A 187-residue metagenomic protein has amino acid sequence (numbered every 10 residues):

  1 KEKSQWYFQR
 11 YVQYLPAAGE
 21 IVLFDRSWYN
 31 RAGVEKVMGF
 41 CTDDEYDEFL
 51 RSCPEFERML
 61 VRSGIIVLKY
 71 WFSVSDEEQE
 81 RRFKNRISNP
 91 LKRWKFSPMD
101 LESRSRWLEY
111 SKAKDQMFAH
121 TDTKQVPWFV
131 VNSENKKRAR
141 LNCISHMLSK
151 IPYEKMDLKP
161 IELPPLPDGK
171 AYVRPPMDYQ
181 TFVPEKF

Functional and structural regions predicted by a protein language model:
K1-L50: Conserved nucleotide-sensing/catalytic segment adjacent to the nucleotide-binding pocket in NTP-handling enzymes
Q13-A17, M59-I65, T121-T123: Conserved catalytic network of the ASCE P-loop NTPase/AAA+ motor domain
V22-D25, V67-W71, V130: A structural signal for short, well-ordered beta-strand segments and their strand-loop junctions that often border
R26-S27, W71-D76, E134: A short beta-strand-to-loop transition that corresponds to the Sensor-1 phosphate-sensing loop of AAA+ P-loop ATPases
R31, Q79, R138: Conserved protein kinase catalytic core
V34-R51, L60-K112, P160-L163: A glycine- and Lys/Arg-enriched "phosphate-lid" helix/loop adjacent to the NTP-binding pocket of small-molecule kinases
F56: Phosphate-binding/switch loop-helix module in NTP-utilizing enzymes
K112-D115, A119-F187: NTP-dependent small-molecule kinase module
